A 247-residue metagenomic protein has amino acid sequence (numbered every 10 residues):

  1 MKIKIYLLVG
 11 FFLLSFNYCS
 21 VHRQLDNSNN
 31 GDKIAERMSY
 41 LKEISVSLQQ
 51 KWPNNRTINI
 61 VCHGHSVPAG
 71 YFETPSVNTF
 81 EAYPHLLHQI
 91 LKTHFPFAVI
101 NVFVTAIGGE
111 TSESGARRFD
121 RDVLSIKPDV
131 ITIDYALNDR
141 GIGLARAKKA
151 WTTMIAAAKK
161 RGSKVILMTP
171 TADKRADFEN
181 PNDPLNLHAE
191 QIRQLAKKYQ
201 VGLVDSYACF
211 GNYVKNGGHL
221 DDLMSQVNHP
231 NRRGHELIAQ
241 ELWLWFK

Functional and structural regions predicted by a protein language model:
I5-L14: Sec-dependent N-terminal signal peptides
L14-D32: Bacterial Sec-dependent signal peptides at the C-terminal "C-region" and cleavage site
N30-T105, R118-K127, G218: Serine-esterase "nucleophile elbow" of acetyl-processing enzymes
L41, S45, P84, H88 (+7 more regions): Extracytoplasmic/secreted envelope proteins and their assembly/folding machinery, especially bacterial periplasmic
N59-V61, K92, F97-I126, N138-M168: Internal alpha/beta domain cores that form substrate/cofactor-binding pockets in large enzymes and binding proteins
S66-A69, I107-E113, L137-I142, T171-R175 (+2 more regions): Solvent-exposed loop/turn segments at secondary-structure junctions within structured extracellular/periplasmic domains
V130: Short, Asp-centered acidic motifs that coordinate Mg2+ and/or phosphate in catalytic or ligand-binding sites
T171-K247: Catalytic His-Asp segment of secreted/periplasmic serine-dependent ester chemistry enzymes
